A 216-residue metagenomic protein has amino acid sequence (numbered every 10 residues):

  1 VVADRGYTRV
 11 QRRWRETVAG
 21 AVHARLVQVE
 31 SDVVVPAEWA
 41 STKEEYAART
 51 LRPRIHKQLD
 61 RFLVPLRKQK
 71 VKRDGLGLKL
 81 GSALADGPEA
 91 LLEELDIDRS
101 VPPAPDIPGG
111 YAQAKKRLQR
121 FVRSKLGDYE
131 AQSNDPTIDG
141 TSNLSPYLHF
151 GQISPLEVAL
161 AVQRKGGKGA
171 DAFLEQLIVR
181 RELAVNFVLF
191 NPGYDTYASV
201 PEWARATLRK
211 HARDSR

Functional and structural regions predicted by a protein language model:
V2-K70, G169: Trp/Phe/Arg-rich N-terminal binding region typifying the photolyase-homology
E44-R205, H211-A212: Glycine/tryptophan-enriched, flexible segments
D214-R216: Pre-Walker A segment
